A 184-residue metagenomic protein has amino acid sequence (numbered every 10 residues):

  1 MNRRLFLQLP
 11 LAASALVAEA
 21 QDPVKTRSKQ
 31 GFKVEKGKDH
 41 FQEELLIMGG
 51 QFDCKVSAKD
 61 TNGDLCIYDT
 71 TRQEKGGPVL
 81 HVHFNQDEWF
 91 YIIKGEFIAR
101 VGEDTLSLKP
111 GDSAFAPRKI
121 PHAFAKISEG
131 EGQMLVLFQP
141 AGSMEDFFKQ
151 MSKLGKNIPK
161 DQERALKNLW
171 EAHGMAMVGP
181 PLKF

Functional and structural regions predicted by a protein language model:
M1-A13: N-terminal secretory signal peptides and thylakoid transit peptides that target proteins across membranes
A13-C66, L154-F184: A short, N-terminal "cap"/entry segment at the start of jelly-roll beta-barrel domains of the cupin/DSBH fold
V56-S57, V79-F84, A125-I127: Short histidine-centered beta-strand/loop micro-motifs that create catalytic or ligand/metal-coordination sites
Y68-V82: Conserved short histidine dyad/triad with adjacent acidic residue
T71, F84-A99: Short, conserved beta-strand element in jelly-roll/cupin
D104-R118: Short acidic-glycine-tyrosine-enriched beta hairpin
R118-E145: Ligand-binding loop in jelly-roll beta-barrel domains
Q133, E145-K156: A hydrophobic, small-residue-rich beta->alpha segment in the mid-to-C-terminal subdomain of diverse proteins
